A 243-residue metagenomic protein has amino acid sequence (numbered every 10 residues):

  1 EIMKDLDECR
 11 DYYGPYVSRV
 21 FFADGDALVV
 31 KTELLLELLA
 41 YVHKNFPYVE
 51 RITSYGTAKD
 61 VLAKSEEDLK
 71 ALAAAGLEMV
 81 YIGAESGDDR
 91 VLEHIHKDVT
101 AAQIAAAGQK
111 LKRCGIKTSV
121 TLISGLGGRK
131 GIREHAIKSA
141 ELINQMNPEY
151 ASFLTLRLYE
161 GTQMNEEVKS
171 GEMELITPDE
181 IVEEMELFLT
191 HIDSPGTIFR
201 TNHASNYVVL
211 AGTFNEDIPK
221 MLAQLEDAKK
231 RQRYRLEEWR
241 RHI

Functional and structural regions predicted by a protein language model:
E1, L34, K64, Q103 (+2 more regions): Soluble or luminal CAZymes and related metallo-dependent hydrolases
E1-K4, E8: Canonical Radical SAM [4Fe-4S] cluster-binding loop centered on the CxxxCxxC motif and its immediate flanking residues
D11-R113, D193: Conserved SAM/AdoMet-binding glycine-rich loop
F22, S54, I82, V120 (+3 more regions): Conserved, mostly hydrophobic/aromatic
K59, G87-V91, L111-H135, L154-E160 (+1 more regions): Conserved strand-turn element in the central/C-terminal portion of the radical SAM core barrel that lines
E67-L69, G127-Q145: Catalytic cores of alpha/beta
E78, K117, E149: Residue-level detector of anion-binding/catalytic polar loops
N144-I243: Auxiliary Fe-S-binding modules of radical SAM enzymes
